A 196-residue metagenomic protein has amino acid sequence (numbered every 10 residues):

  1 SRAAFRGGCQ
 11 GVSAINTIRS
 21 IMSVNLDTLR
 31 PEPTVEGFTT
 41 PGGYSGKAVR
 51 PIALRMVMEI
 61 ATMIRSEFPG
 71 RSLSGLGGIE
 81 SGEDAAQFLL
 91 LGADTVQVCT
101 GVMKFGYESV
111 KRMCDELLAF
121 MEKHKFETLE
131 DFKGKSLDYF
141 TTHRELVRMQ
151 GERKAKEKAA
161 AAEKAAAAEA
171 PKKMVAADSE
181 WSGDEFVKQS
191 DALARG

Functional and structural regions predicted by a protein language model:
S1-S74, E80-T95, T142-K172, S179-F186: Alpha/beta enzyme core
I21-P41, M103-F126: C-terminal helical cap(s) of enzyme catalytic domains, especially alpha/beta-barrels
G78-I79, M103: Short, surface-exposed acidic/glycine-rich loop or hinge patches that mediate macromolecular interfaces
C99-T100: Short beta->alpha connector loops at strand-helix junctions that form conserved, small/polar/Pro-enriched
F105-G196: Short histidine
